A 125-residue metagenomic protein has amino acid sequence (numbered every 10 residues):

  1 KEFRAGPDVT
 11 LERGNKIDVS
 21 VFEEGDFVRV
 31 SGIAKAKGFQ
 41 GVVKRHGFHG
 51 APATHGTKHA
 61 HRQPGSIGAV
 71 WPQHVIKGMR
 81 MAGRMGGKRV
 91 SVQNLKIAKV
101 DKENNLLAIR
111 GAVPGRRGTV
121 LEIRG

Functional and structural regions predicted by a protein language model:
K1-T54, R62, S66, P72-G125: Ribosome large-subunit tunnel/peptidyl-transferase-proximal elements
